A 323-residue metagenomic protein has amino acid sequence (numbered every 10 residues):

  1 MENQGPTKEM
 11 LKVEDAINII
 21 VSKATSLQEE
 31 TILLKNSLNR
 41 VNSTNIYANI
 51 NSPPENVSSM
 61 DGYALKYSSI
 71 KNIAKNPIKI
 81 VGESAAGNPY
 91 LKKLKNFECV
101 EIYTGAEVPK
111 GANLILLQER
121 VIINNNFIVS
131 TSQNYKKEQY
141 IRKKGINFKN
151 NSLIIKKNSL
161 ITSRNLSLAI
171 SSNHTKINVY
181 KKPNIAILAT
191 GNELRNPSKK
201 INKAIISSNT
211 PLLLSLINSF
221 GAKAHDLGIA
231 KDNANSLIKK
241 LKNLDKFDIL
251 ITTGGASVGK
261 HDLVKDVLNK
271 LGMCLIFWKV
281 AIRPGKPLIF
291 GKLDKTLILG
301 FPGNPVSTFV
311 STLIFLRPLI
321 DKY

Functional and structural regions predicted by a protein language model:
M1-A74, D321: Short, low-complexity N-terminal leaders and the immediately following helix N-cap/first helix
E2-T7, L11-V13, N51, Y63-D226: Short, glycine/charged-enriched hinge/interface segments at domain edges or termini
L11-E14, E30-K35, N39-R40, T44 (+4 more regions): Flexible glycine/proline-rich
K23-L27, S172-T175, L194, L216 (+4 more regions): Change "in soluble alpha/beta enzymes" to "in soluble alpha/beta proteins
D61, T104, T190-G191, I249-K265 (+1 more regions): Glycine-rich beta-strand-to-loop/alpha-helix junction loops that act as flexible
P109, S163, V258-K260, S307: Short glycine-rich, flexible loops that bind phosphorylated cofactors or substrates
N113-L114, K199-I201, D262-D266, T312-I314: Short amphipathic alpha-helical segments
T210-P284: Acidic, glycine-rich loop-and-beta core segments that form the ion-binding/anion-interacting portion of active sites
